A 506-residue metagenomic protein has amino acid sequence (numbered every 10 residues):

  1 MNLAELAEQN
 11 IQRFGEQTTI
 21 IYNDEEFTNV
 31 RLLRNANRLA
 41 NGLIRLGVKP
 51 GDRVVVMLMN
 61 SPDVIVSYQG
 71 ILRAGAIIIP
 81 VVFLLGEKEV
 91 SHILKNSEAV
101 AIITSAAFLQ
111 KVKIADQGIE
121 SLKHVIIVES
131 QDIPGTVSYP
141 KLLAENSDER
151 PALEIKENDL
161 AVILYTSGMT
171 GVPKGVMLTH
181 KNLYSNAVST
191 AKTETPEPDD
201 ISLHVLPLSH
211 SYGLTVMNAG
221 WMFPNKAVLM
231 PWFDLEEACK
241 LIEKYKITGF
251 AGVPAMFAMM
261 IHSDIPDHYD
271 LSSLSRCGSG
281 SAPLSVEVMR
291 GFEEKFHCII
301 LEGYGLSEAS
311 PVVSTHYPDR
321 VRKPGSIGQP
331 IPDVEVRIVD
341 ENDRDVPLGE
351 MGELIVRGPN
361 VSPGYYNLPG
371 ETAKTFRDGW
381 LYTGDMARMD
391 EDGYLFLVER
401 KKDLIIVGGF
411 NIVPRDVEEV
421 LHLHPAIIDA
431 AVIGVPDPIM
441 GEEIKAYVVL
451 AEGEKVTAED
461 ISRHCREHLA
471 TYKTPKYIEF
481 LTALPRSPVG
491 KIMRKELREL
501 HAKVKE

Functional and structural regions predicted by a protein language model:
E8, E16-S61, I65-Q69, G86-S91 (+1 more regions): Conserved AMP-binding/adenylate-forming core of the ANL superfamily
E16, I126-I127, N146-Y165, V172 (+1 more regions): Conserved pre-ATP/AMP-binding loop-to-beta segment of ANL
E25, N41, R45-L46, R73-K141 (+1 more regions): Structural core segment of the AMP-binding/adenylate-forming
T28-R31, A161-S185: Conserved AMP-binding A3 loop
N41, L85, I102-T104, I242 (+8 more regions): AMP-binding/adenylate-forming catalytic core of the ANL superfamily
Y184-I201, S209-T248, M259, S263: Conserved AMP-binding/adenylation subdomain of ANL enzymes
M222, I247-G252, I261-R322, E335: Gly/Ser/Thr-rich phosphate-binding loop
Q329-D333, R344-T375, I412: Conserved ATP/PPi-binding loop(s) of AMP-dependent carboxylate-activating enzymes
